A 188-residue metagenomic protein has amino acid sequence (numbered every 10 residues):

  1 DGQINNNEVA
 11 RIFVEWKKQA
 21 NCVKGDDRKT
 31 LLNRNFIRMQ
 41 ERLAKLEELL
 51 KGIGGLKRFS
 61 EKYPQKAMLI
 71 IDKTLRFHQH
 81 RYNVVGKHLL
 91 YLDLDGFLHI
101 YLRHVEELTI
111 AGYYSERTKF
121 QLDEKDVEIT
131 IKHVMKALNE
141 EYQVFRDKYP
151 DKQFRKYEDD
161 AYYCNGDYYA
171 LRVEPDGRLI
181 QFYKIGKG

Functional and structural regions predicted by a protein language model:
D1-G188: Ribonuclease/tRNase effector modules and their secretory precursors
